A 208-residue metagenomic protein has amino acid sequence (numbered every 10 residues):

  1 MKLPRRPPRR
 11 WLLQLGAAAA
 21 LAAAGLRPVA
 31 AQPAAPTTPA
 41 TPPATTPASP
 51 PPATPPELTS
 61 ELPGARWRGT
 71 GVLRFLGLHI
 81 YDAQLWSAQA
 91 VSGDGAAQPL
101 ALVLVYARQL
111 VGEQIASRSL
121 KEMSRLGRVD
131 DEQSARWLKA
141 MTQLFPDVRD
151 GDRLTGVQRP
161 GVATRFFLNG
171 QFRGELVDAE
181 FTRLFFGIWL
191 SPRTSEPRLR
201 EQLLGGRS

Functional and structural regions predicted by a protein language model:
M1-P7, Q14-L26: N-terminal secretory signal peptides
K2, Q32-P36, T46-S208: Terminal leader/tail segments of proteins
R9-Q14, A31, L204: General helical structural elements
L26-Q32: Bacterial Sec-dependent signal peptides at the C-terminal "C-region" and cleavage site
